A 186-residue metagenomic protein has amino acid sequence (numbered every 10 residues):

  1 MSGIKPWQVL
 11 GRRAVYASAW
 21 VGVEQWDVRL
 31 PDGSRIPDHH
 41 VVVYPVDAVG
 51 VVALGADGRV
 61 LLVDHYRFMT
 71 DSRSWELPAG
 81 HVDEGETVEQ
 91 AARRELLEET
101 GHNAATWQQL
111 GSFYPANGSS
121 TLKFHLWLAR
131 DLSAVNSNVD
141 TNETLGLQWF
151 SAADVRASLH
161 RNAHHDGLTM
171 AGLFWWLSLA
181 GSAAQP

Functional and structural regions predicted by a protein language model:
M1-S18: Extreme N-terminal tail/first-helix region
S2-W7, V42-V43, G50-R94: Conserved Nudix-box catalytic region and its N-terminal flanking loop in Nudix hydrolases and closely related
R13-G50, A56: Acidic, metal-coordinating catalytic segment for phosphate/diphosphate chemistry, firing primarily on the Nudix
A14-A19, P31, Y44, F68 (+1 more regions): Acidic pyrophosphate-coordinating catalytic loop
D47-G50, G55, H81-L168: Unchanged
R59-V60, S133-V135, A183: Short helix-loop capping/hinge motifs at secondary-structure junctions, enriched in acidic/polar residues
S178-P186: Generic C-terminal helix-cap and adjacent flexible tail
